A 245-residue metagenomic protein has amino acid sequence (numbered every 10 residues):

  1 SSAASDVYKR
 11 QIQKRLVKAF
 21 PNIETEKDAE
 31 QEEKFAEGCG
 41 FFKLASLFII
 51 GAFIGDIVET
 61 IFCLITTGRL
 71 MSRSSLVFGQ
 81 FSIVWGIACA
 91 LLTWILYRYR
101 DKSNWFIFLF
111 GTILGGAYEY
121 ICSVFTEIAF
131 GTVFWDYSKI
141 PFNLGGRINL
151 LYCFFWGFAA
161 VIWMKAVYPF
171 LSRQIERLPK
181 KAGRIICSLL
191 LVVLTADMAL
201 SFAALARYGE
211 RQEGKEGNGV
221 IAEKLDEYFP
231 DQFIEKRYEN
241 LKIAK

Functional and structural regions predicted by a protein language model:
S2-Y8: Short, small-residue-biased leader/transition segments that mark boundaries at the very start of proteins
E26-G40: Cytosolic juxtamembrane amphipathic/interface segments immediately preceding and feeding into a transmembrane helix
K43-I49, D101-A117, A182-L189: Interfacial segments of alpha-helical transmembrane regions
A45, T67-W105, T112, T126-K165 (+1 more regions): Functional transmembrane or membrane-interface alpha-helices that line membrane-embedded catalytic, ligand-binding
D56, T60-C63, G116-A129: Transmembrane alpha-helix/helix-exit interface in multi-pass inner-membrane proteins
F158-C187: Cytosolic-side transmembrane helix boundary signature
K180-A204: Internal/C-terminal transmembrane anchor helices
A206-K245: Membrane-interface segments at or immediately adjacent to transmembrane helices that form the boundary between
